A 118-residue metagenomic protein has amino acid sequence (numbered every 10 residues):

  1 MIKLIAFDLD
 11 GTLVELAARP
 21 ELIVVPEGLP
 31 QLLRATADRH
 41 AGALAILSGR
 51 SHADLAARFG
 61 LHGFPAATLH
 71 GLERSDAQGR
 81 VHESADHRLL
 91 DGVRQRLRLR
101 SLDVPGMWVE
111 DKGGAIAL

Functional and structural regions predicted by a protein language model:
I2-R19, I46: Asp-based phosphoryl-transfer active-site loop
G11, A66, L118: Residue-level signal for inorganic ion chemistry
V14-L16, D111-A117: Short beta-strands and strand-loop turn motifs
V24-G114: Active-site phosphate-binding/coordination module
